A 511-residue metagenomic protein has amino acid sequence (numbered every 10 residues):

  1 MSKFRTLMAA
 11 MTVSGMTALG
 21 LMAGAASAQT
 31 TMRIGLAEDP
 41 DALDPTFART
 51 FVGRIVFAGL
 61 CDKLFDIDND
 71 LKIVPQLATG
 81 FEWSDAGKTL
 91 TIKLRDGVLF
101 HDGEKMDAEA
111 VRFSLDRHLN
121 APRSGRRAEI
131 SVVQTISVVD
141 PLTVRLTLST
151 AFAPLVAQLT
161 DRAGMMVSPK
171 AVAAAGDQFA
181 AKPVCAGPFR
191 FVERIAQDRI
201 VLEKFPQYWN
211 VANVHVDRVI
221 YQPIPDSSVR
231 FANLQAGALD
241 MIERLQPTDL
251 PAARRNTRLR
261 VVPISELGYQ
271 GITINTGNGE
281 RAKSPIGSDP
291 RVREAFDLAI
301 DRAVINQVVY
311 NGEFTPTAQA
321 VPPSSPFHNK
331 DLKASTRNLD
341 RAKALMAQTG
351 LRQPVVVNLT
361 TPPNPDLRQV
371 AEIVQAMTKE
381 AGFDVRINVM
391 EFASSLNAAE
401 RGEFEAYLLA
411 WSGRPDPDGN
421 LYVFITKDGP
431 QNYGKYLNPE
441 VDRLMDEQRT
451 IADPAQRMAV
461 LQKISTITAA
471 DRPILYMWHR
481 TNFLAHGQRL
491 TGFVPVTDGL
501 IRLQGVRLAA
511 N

Functional and structural regions predicted by a protein language model:
M1-F4: N-terminal secretory signal peptides that target proteins for export/translocation
A9-G20: Bacterial N-terminal signal peptides
L21-A28: Sec/Tat signal peptide C-region and signal peptidase I cleavage site
G35-D85, D116, V184-C185: N-terminal lobe/hinge region of extracytoplasmic solute-binding protein
D41-T46, K72-V74, H101, P154-A157 (+4 more regions): Short, solvent-exposed loop/turn elements at domain surfaces
N69, K88, R95-G125, T135-S137 (+3 more regions): Extracytoplasmic/periplasmic ligand-capture domains
K93, R127-A171: Surface-exposed binding/hinge segments that line and control ligand-binding clefts or catalytic entry sites
L484-N511: Long beta-strand-rich cores associated with HINT superfamily self-processing modules
